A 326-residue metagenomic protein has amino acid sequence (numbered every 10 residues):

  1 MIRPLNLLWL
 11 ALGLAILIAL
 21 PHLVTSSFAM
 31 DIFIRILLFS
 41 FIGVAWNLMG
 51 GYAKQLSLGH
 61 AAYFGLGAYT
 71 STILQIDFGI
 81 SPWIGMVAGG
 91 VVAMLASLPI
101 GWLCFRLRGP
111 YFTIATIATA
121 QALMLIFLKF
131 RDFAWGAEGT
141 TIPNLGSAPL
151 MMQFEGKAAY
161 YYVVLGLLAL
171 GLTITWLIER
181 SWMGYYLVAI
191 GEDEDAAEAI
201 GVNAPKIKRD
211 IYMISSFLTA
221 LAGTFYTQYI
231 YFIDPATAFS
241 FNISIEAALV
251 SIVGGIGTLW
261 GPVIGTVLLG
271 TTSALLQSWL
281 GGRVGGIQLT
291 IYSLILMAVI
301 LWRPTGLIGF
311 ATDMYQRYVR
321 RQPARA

Functional and structural regions predicted by a protein language model:
M1-A326: Transmembrane alpha-helices and adjacent helix-loop boundaries
